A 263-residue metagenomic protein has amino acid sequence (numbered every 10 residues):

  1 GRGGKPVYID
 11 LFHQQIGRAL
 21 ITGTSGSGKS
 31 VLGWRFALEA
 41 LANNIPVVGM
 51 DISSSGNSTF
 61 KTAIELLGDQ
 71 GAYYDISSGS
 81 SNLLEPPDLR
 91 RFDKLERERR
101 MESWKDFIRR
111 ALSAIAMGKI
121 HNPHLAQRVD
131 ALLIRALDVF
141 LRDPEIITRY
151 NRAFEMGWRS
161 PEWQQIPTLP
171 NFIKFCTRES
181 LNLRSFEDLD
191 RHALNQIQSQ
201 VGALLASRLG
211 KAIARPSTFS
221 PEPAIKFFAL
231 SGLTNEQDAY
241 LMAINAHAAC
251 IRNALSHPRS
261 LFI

Functional and structural regions predicted by a protein language model:
G1-T22: Basic- and hydrophobic-enriched, low-structure N-terminal and domain-boundary segments that flank ATP-binding catalytic
G1-V7, A37, A42, I52-D69 (+1 more regions): P-loop NTPase motor domains
S25-G26: Walker A/P-loop nucleotide-binding motif
K29: Conserved lysine of the Walker
L32: Hydrophobic positions on the alpha1 helix immediately C-terminal to the Walker A/P-loop
